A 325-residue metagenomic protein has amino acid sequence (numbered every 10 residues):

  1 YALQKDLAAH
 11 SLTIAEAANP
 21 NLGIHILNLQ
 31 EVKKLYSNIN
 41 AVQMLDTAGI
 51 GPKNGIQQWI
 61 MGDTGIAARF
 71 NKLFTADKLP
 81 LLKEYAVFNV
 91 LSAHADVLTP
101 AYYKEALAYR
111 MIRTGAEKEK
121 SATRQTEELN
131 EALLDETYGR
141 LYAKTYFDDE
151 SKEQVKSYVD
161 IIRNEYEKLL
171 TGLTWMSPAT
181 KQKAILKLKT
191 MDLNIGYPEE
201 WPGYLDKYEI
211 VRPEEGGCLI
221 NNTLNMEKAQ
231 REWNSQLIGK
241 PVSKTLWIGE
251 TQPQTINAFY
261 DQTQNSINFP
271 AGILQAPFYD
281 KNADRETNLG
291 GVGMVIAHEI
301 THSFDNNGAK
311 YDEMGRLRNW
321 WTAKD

Functional and structural regions predicted by a protein language model:
Y1-S157, I161, P198-E200, E214-E215: Noncatalytic, helix-rich "gating/capping" subdomain that lines the substrate-entry/channel surface of large enzyme
Q4-A8, D149, E153-Q254: Contiguous, non-catalytic segments that form substrate-binding/exosite surfaces or channel walls
G55-I56, K144-K156, L169-T174, T255-I256 (+2 more regions): Second-shell loop/turn segments in exported
Q58-G65, L82-Y85, P213-G290: Active-site-adjacent "gating/activation" loops or surface patches in catalytic cores
L133-G139, Q262-Q275, G308, D325: Active-site-adjacent bridging/hinge elements
S177, F269, T287-A309: Active-site recognition of the HExxH zinc-binding catalytic motif
K244-T251, L274-Q275, M294-I296, T301-H302 (+2 more regions): Eukaryotic, compositionally biased intrinsically disordered regions
N306-D325: Post-HEXXH active-site segment of zinc metalloproteases
